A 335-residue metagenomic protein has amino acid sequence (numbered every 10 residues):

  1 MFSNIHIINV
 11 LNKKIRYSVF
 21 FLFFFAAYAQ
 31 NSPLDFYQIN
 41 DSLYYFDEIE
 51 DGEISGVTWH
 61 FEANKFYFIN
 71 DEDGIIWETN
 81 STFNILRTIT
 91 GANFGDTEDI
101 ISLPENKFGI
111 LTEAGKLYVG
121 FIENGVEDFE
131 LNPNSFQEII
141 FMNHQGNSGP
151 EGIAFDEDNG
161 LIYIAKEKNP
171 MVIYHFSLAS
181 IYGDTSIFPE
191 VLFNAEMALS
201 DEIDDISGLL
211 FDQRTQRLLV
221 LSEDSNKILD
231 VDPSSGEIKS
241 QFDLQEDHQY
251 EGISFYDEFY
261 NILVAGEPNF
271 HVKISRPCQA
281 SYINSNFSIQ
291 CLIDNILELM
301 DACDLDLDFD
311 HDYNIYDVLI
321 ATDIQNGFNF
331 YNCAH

Functional and structural regions predicted by a protein language model:
M1-K13: N-terminal secretory signal peptides that target proteins for export/translocation
K13-F20: Sec-dependent signal peptide recognition, specifically the positively charged N-region followed immediately by
F21-A29: Hydrophobic h-region of N-terminal signal peptides that target proteins for export in Gram-negative bacteria
Q30-A280: Sequence/structural signature of beta-propeller domains
K239-S240, C303-D310: Surface-exposed aromatic
S281-D301, D310-H335: Alpha-helical segments with a strong preference for the paired helices of cellulosomal dockerin domains
